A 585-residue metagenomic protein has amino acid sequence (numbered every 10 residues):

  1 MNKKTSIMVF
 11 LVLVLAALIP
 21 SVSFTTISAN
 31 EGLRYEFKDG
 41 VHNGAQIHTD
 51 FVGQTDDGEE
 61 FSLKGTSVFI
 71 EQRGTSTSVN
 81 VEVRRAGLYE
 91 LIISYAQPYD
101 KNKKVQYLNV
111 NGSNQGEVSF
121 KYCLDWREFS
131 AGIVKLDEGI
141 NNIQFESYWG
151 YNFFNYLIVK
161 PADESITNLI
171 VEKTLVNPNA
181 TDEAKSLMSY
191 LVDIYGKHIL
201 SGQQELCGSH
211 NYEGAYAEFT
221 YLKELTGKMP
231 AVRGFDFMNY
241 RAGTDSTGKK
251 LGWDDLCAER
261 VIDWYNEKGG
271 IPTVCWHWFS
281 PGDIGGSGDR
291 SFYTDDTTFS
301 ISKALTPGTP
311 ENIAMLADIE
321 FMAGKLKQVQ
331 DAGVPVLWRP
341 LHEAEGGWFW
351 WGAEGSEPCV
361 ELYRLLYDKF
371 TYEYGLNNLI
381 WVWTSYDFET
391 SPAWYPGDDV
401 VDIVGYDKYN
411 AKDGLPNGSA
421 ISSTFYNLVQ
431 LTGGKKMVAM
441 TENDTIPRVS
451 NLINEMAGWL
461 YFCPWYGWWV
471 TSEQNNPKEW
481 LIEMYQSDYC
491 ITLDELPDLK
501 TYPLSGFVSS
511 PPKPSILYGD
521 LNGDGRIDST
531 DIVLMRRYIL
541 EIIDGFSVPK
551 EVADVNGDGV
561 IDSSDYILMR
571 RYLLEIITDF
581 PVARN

Functional and structural regions predicted by a protein language model:
S6-F24: Sec-dependent N-terminal signal peptides of Gram-positive bacterial secreted proteins and lipoproteins
I19-A29, K513-N585: Cellulosome-associated attachment modules in secreted, modular CAZymes
S28-A184: Extracytoplasmic
K160-M238, T247-L251, G506-P512: N-terminal module-boundary/linker segments of secreted carbohydrate-active enzymes
Q203-Q204, R339-L341, Y367, T371-T390 (+1 more regions): Aromatic-lined carbohydrate-recognition surfaces of secreted/lumenal glycan-active proteins
F235, S391-L415, C463-Y466: Aromatic- and acid-rich polysaccharide-binding/catalytic face of secreted or lumenal carbohydrate-active enzymes
G243-L365, Y372, L376: Substrate-binding cleft of extracellular glycoside hydrolase catalytic domains
K436-P512: Substrate-binding cleft of secreted/luminal carbohydrate-active enzymes
